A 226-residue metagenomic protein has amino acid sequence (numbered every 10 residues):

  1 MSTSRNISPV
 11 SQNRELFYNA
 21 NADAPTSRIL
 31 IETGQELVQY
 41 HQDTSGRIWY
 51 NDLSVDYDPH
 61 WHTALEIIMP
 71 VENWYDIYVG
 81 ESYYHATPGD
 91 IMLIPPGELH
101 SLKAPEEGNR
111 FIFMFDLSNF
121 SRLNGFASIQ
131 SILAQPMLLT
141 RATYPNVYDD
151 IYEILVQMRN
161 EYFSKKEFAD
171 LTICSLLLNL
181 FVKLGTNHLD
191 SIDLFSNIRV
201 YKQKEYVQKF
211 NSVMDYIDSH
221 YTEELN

Functional and structural regions predicted by a protein language model:
M1-T87, A104, G125-S131, R141-A142: Generic protein-terminus/edge-of-domain signal
A86-L99: Conserved metal-binding segment of the jelly-roll/cupin
L93, I112-M114, F181: Short beta-strand segments
G97-N124: Ligand-binding loop in jelly-roll beta-barrel domains
A127-E153: Aromatic/histidine-rich interaction motifs
M137-V147, Y162-I173, V182-S219, E223: Short, Lys/Arg-enriched, Trp-marked, Pro/Gly-tolerant hinge/linker segments that flank
